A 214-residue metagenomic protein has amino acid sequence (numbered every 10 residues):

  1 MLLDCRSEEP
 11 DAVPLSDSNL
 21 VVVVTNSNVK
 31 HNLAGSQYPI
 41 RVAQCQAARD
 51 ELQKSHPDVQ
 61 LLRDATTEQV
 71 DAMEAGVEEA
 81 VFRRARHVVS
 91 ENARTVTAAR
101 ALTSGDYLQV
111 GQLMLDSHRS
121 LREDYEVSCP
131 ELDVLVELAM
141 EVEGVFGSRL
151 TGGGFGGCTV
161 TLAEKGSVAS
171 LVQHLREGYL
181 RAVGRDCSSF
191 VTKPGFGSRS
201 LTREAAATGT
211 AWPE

Functional and structural regions predicted by a protein language model:
M1-G147, L162-E214: C-terminal nucleotide
G156-L162: Short beta-strand->loop micro-motif that forms the acidic, two-metal-ion catalytic signature in nucleotide-processing
